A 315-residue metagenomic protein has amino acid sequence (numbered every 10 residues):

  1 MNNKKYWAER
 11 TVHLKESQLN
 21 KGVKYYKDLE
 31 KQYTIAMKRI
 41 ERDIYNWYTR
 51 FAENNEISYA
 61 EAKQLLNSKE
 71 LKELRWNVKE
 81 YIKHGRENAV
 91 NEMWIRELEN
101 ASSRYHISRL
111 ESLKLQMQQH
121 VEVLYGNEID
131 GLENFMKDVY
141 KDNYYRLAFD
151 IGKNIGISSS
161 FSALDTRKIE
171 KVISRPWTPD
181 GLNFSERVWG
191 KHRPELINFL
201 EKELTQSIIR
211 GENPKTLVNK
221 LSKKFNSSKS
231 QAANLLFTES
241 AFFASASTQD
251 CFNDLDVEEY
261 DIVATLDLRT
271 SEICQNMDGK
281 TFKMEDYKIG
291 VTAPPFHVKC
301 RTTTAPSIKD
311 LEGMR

Functional and structural regions predicted by a protein language model:
M1-K220, L311-R315: N-terminal leader/targeting and assembly helices and adjacent pre-domain segments
K223, S227-R315: Acidic, glycine-rich two-metal-ion catalytic cores of nucleic acid-processing enzymes
